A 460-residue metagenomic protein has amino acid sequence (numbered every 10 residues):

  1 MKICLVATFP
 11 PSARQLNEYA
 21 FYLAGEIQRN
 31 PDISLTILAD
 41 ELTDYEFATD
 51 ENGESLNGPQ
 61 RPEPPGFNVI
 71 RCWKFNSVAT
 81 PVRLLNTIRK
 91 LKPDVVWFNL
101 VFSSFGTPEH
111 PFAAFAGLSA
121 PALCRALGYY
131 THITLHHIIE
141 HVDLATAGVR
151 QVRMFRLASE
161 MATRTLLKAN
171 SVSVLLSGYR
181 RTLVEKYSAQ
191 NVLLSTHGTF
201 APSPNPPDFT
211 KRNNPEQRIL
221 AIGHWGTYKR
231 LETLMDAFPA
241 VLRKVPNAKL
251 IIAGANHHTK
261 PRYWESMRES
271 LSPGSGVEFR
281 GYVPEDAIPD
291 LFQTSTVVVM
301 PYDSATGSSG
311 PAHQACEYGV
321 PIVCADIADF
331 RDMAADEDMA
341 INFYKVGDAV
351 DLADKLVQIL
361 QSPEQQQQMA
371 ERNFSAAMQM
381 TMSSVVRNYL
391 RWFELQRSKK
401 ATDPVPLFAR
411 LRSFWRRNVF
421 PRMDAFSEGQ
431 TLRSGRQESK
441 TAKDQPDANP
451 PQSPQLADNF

Functional and structural regions predicted by a protein language model:
C4-L5, K211-F238, I251: Conserved donor-binding/catalytic core segment of Leloir-type glycosyltransferases
E41-D44, K249-E265, G281: Glycosyltransferase donor-sugar binding loop
G117-L127, Q151-S171: Membrane-proximal helix-turn-helix segments that form the acceptor-binding/catalytic region of lipid-linked
R164-S171, L175, Y179-T199: Helix-loop-beta element that forms the nucleotide-linked donor phosphate-binding surface in glycosyltransferases
V184-K186, L193, G198-P215, D290 (+2 more regions): Acidic anion/phosphate-binding donor-loop and adjacent secondary structure in glycosyltransferase catalytic cores
W264-P289: Nucleotide-activated donor-binding/catalytic signature segment of Leloir-type glycosyltransferases, i.e., the conserved
D290-G307, V320: Acidic donor-binding loop of glycosyltransferase active sites
I341-A349, V357-P363: Conserved acidic donor-binding segment of nucleotide-sugar-dependent glycosyltransferases
